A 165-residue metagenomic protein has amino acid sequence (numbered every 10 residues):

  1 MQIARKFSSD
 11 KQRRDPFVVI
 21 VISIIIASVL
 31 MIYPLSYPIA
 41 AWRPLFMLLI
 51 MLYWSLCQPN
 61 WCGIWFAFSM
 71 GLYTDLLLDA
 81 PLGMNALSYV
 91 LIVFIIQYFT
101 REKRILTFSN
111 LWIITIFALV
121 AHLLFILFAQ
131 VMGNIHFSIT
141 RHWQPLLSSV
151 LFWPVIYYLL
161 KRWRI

Functional and structural regions predicted by a protein language model:
M1-I165: Terminal, non-globular segments
